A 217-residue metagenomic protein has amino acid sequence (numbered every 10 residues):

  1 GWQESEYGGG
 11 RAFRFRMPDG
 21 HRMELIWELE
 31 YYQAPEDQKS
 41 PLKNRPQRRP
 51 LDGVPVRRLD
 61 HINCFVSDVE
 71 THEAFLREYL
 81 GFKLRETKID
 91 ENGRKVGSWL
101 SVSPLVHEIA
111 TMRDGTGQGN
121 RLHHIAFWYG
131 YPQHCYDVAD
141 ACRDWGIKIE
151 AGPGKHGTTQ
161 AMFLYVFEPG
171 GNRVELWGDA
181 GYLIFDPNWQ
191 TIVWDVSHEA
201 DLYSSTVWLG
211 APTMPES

Functional and structural regions predicted by a protein language model:
G1-P55, S98-L100, G146-S217: Vicinal oxygen chelate
Y7-G8, L105, T116-G117: Short strand-connecting beta-turns/loops that link adjacent beta-strands
R11-M17, R58-S67, G117-W145, M162-F167: Vicinal oxygen chelate
H21, H61, H107-I109, H124 (+1 more regions): Histidine-centered active-site/metal-ligand motif
I26, F75-R77, W99-S101, I109-D114 (+4 more regions): A structural feature that tracks compact, well-ordered secondary-structure segments with a strong bias toward
R48-L51, A110-T116: Short beta-strand/turn micro-motifs at beta-sheet edges
C64-V106: Core segments of cupin and vicinal oxygen chelate
E91-N92, G117-G119, T158: Short glycine/serine/proline-enriched coil/turn segments at secondary-structure junctions
